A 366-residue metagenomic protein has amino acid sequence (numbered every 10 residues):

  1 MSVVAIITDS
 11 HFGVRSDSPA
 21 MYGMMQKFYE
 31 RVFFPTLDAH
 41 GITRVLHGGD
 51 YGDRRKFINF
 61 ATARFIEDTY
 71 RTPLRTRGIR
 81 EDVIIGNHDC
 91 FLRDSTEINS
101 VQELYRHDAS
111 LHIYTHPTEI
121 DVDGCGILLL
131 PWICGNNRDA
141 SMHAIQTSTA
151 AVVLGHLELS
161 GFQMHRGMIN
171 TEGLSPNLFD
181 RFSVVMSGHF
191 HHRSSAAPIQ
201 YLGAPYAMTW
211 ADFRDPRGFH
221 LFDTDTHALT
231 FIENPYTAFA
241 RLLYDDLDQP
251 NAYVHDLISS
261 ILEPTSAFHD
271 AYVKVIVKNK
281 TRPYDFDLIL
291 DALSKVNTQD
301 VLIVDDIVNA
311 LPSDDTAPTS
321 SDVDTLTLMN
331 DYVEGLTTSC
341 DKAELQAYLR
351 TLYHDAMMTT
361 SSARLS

Functional and structural regions predicted by a protein language model:
S2-V14, G124-I133, V152-L157, Q200-G203: Active-site-proximal beta-strand elements of phosphoester/diester hydrolases
S2-V3, S10, V14-E119, L178-F182: Core catalytic region of metal-dependent phosphoesterases/phosphodiesterases, especially metallo-beta-lactamase-like
D9, V45, D50, I66 (+7 more regions): Divalent metal-coordination and catalytic microenvironments
H11-R15, D53-K56, D82-S95, I120-D121 (+4 more regions): Active-site environment of divalent metal-dependent phosphoester hydrolases
I66, D89-N177, L221, Y253-I258: Conserved catalytic scaffold of divalent metal-dependent phosphoesterases
L74-R77, A144-S148, S175-R181, A267-F268 (+1 more regions): Short, conserved loop/helix-junction motifs that constitute active-site signature segments in enzyme catalytic cores
H165-T230: Conserved beta-sheet core of the metallophosphoesterase superfamily
T224-S366: Accessory, non-catalytic peripheral segments of nucleic-acid enzymes
